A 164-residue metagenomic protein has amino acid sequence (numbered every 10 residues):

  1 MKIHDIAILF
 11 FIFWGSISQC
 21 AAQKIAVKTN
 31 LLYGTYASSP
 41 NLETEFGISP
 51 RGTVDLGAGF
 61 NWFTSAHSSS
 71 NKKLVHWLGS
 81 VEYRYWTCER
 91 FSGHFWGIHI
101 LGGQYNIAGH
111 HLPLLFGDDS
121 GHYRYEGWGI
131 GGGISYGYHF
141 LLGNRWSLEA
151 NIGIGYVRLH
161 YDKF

Functional and structural regions predicted by a protein language model:
M1-I25: Bacterial Sec-dependent N-terminal signal peptides
D5, T35-Y36, G131: Short hydrophobic/aromatic segments of transmembrane alpha-helices and their interfaces
A21-Q23, Y36-S38, R90-S92: Short loop/turn segments at connectors of secondary-structure elements within structured domains
A22-L31, I98: Transmembrane beta-strand segments of Gram-negative outer membrane beta-barrel proteins
Y33-T53: N-terminal targeting signals for Sec/Tat export/insertion, comprising classic cleavable signal peptides
F46-I152: Gram-negative (and chloroplast) outer-membrane scaffold detector with strong preference for beta-barrel transmembrane
G155: Active-site oxyanion/phosphate-handling segment shared across diverse enzymes
L159-F164: Long, charge-rich, low-complexity intrinsically disordered regions
